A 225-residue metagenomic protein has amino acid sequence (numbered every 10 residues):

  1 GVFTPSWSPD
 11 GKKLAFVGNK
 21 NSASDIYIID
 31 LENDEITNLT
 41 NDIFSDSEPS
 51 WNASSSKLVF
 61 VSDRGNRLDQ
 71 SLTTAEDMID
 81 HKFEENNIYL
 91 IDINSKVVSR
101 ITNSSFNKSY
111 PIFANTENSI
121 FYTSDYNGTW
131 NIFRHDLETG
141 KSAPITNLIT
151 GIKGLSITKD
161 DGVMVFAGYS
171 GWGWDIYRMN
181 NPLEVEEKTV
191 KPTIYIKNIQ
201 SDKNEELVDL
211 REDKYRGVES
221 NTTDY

Functional and structural regions predicted by a protein language model:
G1-F3, A15-Y27, N38-S47, F60-Y89 (+7 more regions): A flexible loop/linker signature enriched in serine peptidases of the S9 family
S6, S50, I112, S156-I157: Conserved beta-strand position repeated across blades of beta-propeller domains
D10-K12, S54-S56, T116-N118, D160-G162: Short coil/turn segments that connect the beta-strands within blades of beta-propeller domains
L31-E32, E138: Per-blade loop-tip surfaces of WD-repeat and WD-like beta-propellers in eukaryotic adaptors/scaffolds
E32-A53, T158-F166: Generic detector of contiguous secondary-structure segments
I112, E138, Y225: Beta-strand-dominated lipid-handling architectures at cellular/organellar boundaries
E187-Y225: Outer-membrane beta-barrel initiation region
